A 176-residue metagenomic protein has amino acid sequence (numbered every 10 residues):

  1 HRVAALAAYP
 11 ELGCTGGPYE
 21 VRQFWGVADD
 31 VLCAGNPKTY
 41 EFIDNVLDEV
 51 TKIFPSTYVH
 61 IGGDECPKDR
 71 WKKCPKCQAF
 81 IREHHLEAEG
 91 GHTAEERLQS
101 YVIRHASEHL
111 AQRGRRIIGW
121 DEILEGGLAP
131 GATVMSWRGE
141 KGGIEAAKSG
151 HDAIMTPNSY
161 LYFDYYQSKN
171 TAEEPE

Functional and structural regions predicted by a protein language model:
H1, P18-D29, T57-W71, I117-E122 (+1 more regions): Core alpha/beta catalytic barrel or barrel-like domain that forms the active/cofactor pocket in diverse metabolic
H1-P18, Y58, H151-M155, Y160-Y162: Glycine-rich, aromatic-flanked loop segments that form ligand/cofactor-binding clefts across common enzyme folds
R2-E41, D69-E95, S100: Aromatic- and acidic-residue-enriched carbohydrate-binding clefts of CAZyme catalytic domains
A34-Y58, E65, A79-E176: Substrate-binding groove of N-acetylhexosamine-processing glycoside hydrolases
